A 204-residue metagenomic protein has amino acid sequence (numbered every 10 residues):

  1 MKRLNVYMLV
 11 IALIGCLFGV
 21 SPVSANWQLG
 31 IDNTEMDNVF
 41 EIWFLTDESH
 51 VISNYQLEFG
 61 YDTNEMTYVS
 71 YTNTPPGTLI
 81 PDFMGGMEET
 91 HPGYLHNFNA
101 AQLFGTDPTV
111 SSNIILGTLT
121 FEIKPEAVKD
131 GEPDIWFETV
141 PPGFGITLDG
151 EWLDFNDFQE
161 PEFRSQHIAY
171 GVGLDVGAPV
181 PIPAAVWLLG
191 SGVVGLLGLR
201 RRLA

Functional and structural regions predicted by a protein language model:
M1-R3: N-terminal secretory signal peptides that target proteins for export/translocation
V6-N26, Y170-V194: Short, threonine-centered small-residue motifs that mark membrane-proximal processing/anchoring sites and TM-junction
V6-Y7, N38, A100, R202: Generic alpha-helix detector with strongest preference for long hydrophobic helices that associate with membranes
S24-P179: Acidic, low-complexity intrinsically disordered segments
L197-A204: C-terminal membrane-anchoring or membrane-association module
